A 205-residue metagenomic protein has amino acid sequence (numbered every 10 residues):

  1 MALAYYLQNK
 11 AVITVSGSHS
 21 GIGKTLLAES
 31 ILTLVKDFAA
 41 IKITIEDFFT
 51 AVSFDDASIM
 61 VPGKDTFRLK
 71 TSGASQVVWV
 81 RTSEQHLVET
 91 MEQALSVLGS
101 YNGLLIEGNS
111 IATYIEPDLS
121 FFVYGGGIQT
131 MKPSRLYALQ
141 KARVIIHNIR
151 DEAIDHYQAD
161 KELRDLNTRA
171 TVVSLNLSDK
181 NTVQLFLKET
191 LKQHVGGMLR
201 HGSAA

Functional and structural regions predicted by a protein language model:
M1-V15: Extreme N-terminal, non-catalytic leader segments that precede Walker-type/kinase nucleotide-binding cores
Y6, L26-T82: N-terminal phosphate/diphosphate-binding loop that engages ATP/GTP or pyrophosphate donors across diverse enzyme folds
K10, K36-F38, A74, A94 (+1 more regions): Short, high-confidence coil segments that cap the C-terminus of an alpha-helix and link into the following beta-strand
I13-I31: Glycine-rich phosphate-binding P-loop
T14, A39-I41, F122: Conserved beta-strand elements of the Class I
Q76-E92, A159-A205: C-terminal accessory "lid"/substrate-recognition subdomains
V80-A112: Phosphate-binding/switch loop-helix module in NTP-utilizing enzymes
N109-Q184, A205: Conserved catalytic-core segment of NTP-binding enzymes
